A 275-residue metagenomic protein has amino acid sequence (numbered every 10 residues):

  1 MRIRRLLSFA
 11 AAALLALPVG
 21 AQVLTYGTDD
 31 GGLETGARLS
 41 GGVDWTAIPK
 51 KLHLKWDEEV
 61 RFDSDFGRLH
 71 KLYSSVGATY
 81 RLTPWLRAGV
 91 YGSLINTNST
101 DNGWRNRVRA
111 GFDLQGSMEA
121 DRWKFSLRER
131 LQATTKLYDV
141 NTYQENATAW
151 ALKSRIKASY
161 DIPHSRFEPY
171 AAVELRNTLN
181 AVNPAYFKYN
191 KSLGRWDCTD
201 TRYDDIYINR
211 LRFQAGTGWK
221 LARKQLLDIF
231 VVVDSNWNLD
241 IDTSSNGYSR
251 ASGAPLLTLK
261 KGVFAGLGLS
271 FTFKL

Functional and structural regions predicted by a protein language model:
Q22-G31, K50-F66, R87-T100, R128-T135 (+2 more regions): Transmembrane beta-strand segments that form the barrel wall of outer-membrane beta-barrel proteins
Y26-G32, D63-G67, S99-R105, N141-A147 (+2 more regions): Outer-membrane beta-barrel domain signature
L33-L39, H70-L72, W104-A110, N146-L152 (+2 more regions): Residues that define the transmembrane beta-barrel architecture of outer-membrane proteins
W45-A47, Y80, G92, G116-M118 (+3 more regions): Residue-level signature of outer-membrane beta-barrel architecture
A47-W56, W85-V90, D121-F125, H164-E168 (+1 more regions): Repeated loop/turn-to-beta-strand initiation elements of outer-membrane beta-barrel proteins
R68-W123: Hydrophobic/aromatic-rich structural module bridging two neighboring secondary-structure elements via a short loop
L114, L259-L275: Outer-membrane beta-barrel "beta-signal"
E129-R250, F273-L275: Outer-membrane beta-barrel transmembrane domain signature
